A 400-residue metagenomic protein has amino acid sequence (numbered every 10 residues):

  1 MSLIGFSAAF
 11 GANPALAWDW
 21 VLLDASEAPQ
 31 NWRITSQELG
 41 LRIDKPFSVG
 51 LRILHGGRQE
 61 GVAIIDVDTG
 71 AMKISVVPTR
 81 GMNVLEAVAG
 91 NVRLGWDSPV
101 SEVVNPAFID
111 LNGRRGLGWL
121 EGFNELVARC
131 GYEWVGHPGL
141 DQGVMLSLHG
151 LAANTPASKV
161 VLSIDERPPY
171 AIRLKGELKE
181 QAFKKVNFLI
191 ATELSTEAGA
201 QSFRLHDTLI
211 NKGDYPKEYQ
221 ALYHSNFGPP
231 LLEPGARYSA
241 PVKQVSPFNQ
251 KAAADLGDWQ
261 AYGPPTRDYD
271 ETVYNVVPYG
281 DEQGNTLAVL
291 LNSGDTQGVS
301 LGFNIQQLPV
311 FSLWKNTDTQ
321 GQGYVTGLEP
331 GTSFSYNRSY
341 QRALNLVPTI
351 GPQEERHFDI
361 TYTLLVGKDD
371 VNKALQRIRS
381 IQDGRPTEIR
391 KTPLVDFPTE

Functional and structural regions predicted by a protein language model:
M1-I4: Sec-dependent N-terminal signal peptides
F6-P14: N-terminal signal peptide c-region/cleavage motif recognized by signal peptidases
A15-R204, Y215-E218, F227-R267, T272-E400: Surface-exposed acidic/polar loop and edge beta-strand patches at domain peripheries
H224: An amphipathic, aromatic/His-enriched active-site/gating alpha helix that lines ligand/cofactor pockets
